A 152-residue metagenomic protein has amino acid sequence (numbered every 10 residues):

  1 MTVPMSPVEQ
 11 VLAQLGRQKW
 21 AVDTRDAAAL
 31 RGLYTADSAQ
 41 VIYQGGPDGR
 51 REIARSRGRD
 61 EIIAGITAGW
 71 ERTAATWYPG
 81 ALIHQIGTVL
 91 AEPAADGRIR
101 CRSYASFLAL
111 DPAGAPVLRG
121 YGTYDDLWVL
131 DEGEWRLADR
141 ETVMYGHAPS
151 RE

Functional and structural regions predicted by a protein language model:
M1-A36: Short, low-complexity N-terminal intrinsically disordered segments enriched in polar/charged residues
T2, G49-R50, P112: Short coil/turn segments at secondary-structure junctions
M5, E71-E152: A beta-strand edge to alpha-helix "cap/lid" segment located at domain peripheries
P7, V11, D23, R55 (+2 more regions): Aromatic-acidic/polar surface patches that form glycan- and anion
G32-Y104: A solvent-exposed, acidic/Ser-Thr-rich amphipathic alpha-helical stretch
